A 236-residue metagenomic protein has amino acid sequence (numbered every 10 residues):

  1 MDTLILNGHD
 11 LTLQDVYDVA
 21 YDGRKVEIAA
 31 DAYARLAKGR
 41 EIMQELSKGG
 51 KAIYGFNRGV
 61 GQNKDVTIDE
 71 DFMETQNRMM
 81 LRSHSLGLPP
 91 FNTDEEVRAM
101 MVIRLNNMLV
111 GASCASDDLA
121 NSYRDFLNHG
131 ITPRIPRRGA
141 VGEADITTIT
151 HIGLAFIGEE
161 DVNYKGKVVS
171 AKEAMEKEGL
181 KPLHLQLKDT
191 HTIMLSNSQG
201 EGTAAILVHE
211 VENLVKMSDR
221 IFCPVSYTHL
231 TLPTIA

Functional and structural regions predicted by a protein language model:
M1-G49: N- or domain-start disorder-to-order transition segments that initiate the globular core
V16, G142, S218: A residue-level signal for conserved active-site and pocket-lining positions in enzyme catalytic cores
V19, I42, L46, G59 (+5 more regions): Generic, well-ordered alpha-helical scaffold segments in large soluble proteins
K38, D118, I206-H209, N213-R220 (+1 more regions): Generic recognition of stable, solvent-exposed alpha-helical segments in well-folded globular domains
Y54-M79, S83-M108, R134-I157, K167-V168 (+2 more regions): FAD-binding core of FAD-dependent oxidoreductases, characterized by glycine-rich FAD pyrophosphate-binding loops
A112-A140: FAD-binding glycine-rich core of flavoenzymes that anchor FAD
H151-E160, G202-V215: Alpha-helical support elements that line or immediately flank enzyme active sites and cofactor-binding pockets
T228-T234: Conserved small/polar residues in nucleotide/adenosyl-binding loops
